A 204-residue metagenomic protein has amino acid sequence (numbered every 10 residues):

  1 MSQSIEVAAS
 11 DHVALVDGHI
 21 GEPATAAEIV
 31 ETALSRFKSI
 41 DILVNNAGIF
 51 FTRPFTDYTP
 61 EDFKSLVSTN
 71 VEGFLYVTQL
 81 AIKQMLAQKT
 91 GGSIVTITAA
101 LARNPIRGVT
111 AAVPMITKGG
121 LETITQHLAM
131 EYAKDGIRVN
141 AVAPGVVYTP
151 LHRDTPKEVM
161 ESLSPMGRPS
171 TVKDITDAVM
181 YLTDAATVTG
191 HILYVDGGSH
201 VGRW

Functional and structural regions predicted by a protein language model:
S10-H12, S39-I40, M85-A100, V109 (+2 more regions): Active-site loop of short-chain dehydrogenase/reductase
D17-E28, P60, K173-D174: The beta1-alpha1 cofactor-binding region of Rossmann-like NAD(H)/NADP(H)-dependent oxidoreductases
N46-F51, G198: Conserved NAD(P)H cofactor-binding loop of Rossmann-fold oxidoreductase domains
P54-F55, D62-V67, M160: Substrate-binding pocket helix/loop in short-chain dehydrogenase/reductase
L75, I137, R168-V195, H200: C-terminal substrate-recognition "lid" of short-chain dehydrogenase/reductases
T78, T117, T125: Active-site helix of classical SDR
K83, Q126, M130-K134: Alpha-helical segment proximal to the catalytic Tyr-Lys
